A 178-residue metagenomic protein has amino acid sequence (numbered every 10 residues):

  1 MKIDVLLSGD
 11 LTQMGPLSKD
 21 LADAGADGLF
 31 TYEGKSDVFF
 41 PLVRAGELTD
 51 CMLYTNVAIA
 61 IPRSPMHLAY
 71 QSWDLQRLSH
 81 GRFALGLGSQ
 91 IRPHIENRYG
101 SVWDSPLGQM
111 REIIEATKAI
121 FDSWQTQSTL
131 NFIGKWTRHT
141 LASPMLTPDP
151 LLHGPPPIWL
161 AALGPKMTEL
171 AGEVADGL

Functional and structural regions predicted by a protein language model:
M1-T55, P62, P156: N-terminal beta1-alpha1-beta2 module of alpha/beta enzyme domains
S8-D10, G34, A58-A60, G88-R92 (+1 more regions): Active-site beta-loop-alpha junctions enriched in small/polar residues
D10-D20, Q71, A162-L170: Short, acidic/polar
M14, V38, L68, P106 (+1 more regions): Aromatic/hydrophobic pocket-lining residues that form the small-molecule binding cavity in soluble enzyme cores
A22-D23, L42-D50, S72-R82, G172: Acidic (Asp/Glu)-rich catalytic clusters
D27, A175-L178: Receiver (REC) domain switch/active-site residues of two-component response regulators
I61-D74, D104: Glycine-rich anion/phosphate-binding loops
L78-F83, L87-V174: Internal, glycine-rich beta/alpha segment that forms the wall or movable "lid" of small-molecule/cofactor binding
